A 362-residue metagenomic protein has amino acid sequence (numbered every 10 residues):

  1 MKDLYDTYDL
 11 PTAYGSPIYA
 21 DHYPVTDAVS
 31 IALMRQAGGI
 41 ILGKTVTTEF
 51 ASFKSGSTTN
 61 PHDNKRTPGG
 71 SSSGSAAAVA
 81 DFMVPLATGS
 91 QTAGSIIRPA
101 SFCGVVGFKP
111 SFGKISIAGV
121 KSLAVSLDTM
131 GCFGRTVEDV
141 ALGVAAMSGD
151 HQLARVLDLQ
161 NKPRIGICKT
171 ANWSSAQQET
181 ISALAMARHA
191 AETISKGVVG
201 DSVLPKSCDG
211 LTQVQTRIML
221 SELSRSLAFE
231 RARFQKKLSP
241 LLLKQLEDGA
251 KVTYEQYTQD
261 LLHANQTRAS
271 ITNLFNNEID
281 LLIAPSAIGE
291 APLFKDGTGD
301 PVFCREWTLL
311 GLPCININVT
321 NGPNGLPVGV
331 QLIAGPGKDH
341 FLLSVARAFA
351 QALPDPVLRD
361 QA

Functional and structural regions predicted by a protein language model:
M1-Y14, K162-R164, R217-T272, N318-G329: Short helix-loop capping/hinge segments that flank enzyme active sites or metal/cofactor-binding pockets
M1-Y23, A51-S52, L184, A291 (+1 more regions): Short, well-ordered alpha-helical
T26-V144, L312-N321, P327-G329: Short glycine/serine-rich loop segments
Q36, I40-K44, V84-P85, A141 (+2 more regions): Glycine-rich, small-residue loops and helix-cap segments that act as flexible hinges at active-site edges
S52, Q160-A171, S202-Q215, P240-V252: Flexible, acidic loop-helix segments that line cofactor/substrate-binding pockets
V106-S182, M186, L353-A362: A short helix-breaking turn/cap at a secondary-structure junction
E179-V203, A228-R233, Y257, L261-I279: Acyltransferase
